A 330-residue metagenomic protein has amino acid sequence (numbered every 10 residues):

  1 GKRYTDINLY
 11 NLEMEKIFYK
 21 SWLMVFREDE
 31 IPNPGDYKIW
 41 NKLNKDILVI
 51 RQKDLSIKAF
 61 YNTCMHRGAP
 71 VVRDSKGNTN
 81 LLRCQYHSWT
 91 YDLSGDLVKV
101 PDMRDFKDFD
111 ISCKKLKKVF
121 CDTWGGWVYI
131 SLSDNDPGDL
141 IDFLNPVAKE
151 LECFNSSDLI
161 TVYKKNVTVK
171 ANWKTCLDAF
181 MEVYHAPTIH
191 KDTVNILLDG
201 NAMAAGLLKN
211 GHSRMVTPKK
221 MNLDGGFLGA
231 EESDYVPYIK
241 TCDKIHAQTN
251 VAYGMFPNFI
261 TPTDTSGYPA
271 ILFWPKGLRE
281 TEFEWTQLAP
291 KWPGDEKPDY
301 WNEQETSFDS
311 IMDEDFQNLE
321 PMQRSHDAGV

Functional and structural regions predicted by a protein language model:
G1, D6, Y19-K20, N33 (+10 more regions): Generic structural "secondary-structure junction" signal
G1-K2, F26-R27, D110, D139 (+1 more regions): Short, solvent-exposed coil/turn linker segments
K2-K42, L48: Non-catalytic accessory segments flanking enzyme active sites
Y4, Y10, F18, Y37 (+6 more regions): Aromatic side chains
F18-W22, A69, H185: Generic structural signal for secondary-structure transition and capping sites
Y19-I31, V100-D105, A252-P257: Short Pro/Gly-enriched beta-strand edge/turn motifs at strand-loop
E30-D134, G138-P146: Rieske [2Fe-2S] iron-sulfur-binding domain
I50-R51, S56, N62, D122 (+1 more regions): C-terminal catalytic domain of Rieske-type non-heme iron oxygenases
